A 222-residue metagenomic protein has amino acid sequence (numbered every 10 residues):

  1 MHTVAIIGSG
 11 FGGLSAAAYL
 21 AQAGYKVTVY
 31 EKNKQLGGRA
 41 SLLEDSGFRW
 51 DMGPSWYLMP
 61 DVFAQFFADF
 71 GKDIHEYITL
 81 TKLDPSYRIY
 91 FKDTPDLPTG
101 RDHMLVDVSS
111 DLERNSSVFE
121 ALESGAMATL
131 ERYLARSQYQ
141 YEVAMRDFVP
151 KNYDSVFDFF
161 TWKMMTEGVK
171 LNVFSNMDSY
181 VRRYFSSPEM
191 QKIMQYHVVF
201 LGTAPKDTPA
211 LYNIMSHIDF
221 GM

Functional and structural regions predicted by a protein language model:
M1-H2, F48-W50, T161-M164, M222: A short, structure-level motif marking secondary-structure boundaries and short turns
H2-V143: N-terminal glycine-rich phosphate/pyrophosphate-binding loop and immediately adjacent elements
K32-N33, P209-M215: Active-site-adjacent bridging/hinge elements
G38, G53, Y77, K163 (+2 more regions): Glycine-centered flexibility motif
D93-P209: Rossmann-like flavin
I214-M222: Helical element adjacent to the flavin cofactor pocket in flavoenzyme catalytic cores
